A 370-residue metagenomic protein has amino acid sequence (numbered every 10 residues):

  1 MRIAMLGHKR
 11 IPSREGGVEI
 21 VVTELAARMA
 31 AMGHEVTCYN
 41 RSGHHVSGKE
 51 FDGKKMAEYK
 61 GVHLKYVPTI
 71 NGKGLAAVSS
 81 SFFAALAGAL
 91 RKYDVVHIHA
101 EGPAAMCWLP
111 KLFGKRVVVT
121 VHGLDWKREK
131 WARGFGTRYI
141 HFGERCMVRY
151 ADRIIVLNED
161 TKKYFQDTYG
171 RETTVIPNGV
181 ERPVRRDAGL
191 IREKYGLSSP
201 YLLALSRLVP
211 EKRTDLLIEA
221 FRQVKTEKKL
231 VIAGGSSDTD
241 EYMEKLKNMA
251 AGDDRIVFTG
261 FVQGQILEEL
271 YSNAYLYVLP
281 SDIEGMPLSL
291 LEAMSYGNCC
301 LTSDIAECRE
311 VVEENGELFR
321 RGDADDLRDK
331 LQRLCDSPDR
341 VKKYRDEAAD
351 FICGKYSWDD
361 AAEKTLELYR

Functional and structural regions predicted by a protein language model:
A4, G196-K225, V231: Conserved donor-binding/catalytic core segment of Leloir-type glycosyltransferases
L86-A89, L112, G136-I154: Membrane-proximal helix-turn-helix segments that form the acceptor-binding/catalytic region of lipid-linked
D160, G179: Carbohydrate-associated surface elements
M243-V262: Nucleotide-activated donor-binding/catalytic signature segment of Leloir-type glycosyltransferases, i.e., the conserved
F261-V262, E269-A274: Short alpha-helical donor nucleotide-sugar binding micro-motif in glycosyltransferases
D282: Aromatic "clamp/platform" in nucleotide-sugar-dependent glycosyltransferases that forms part of the donor/acceptor
C299-T302: Short hydrophobic beta-strand element within catalytic cores of glycosyltransferases and related nucleotide-activated
E317-D325, Q332-D339: Conserved acidic donor-binding segment of nucleotide-sugar-dependent glycosyltransferases
